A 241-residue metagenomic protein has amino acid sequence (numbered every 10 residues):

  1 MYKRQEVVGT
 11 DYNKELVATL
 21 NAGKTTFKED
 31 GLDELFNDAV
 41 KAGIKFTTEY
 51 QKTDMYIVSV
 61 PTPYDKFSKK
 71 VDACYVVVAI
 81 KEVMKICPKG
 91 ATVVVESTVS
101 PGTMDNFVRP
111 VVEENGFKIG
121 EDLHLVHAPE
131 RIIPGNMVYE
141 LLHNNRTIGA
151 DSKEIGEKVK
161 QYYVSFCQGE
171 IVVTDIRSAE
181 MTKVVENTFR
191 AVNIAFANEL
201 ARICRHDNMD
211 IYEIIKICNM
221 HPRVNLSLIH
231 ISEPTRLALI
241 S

Functional and structural regions predicted by a protein language model:
M1-Y2, I229-S241: Single conserved hydrophobic/aromatic residue that forms the stacking wall/gate of nucleotide- or nucleobase-binding
E6, T10-M55, S59-K70, V111-N115: Conserved N-terminal Rossmann-fold NAD(P) cofactor-binding segment
Y56-V58, V95, G149: Redox-cofactor binding/interface segments in oxidoreductases and associated redox assembly factors
V60-T62, T98, S152: Short glycine-/small-residue-rich Rossmann-like dinucleotide-binding loops
Y64-R131: Rossmann-like NAD(P)(H) cofactor-binding subdomain of soluble oxidoreductases
P110-A128, I132-L226: Internal alpha-helical scaffold of NAD(P)-dependent oxidoreductase catalytic cores
